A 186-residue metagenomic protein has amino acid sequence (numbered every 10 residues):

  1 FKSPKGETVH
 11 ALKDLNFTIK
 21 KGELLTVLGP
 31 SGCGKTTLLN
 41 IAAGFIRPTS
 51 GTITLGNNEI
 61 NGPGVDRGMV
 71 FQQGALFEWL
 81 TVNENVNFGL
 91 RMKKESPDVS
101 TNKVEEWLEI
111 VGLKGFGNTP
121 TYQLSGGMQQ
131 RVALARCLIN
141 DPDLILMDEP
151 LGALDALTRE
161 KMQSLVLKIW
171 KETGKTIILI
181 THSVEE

Functional and structural regions predicted by a protein language model:
L28-P30: The feature captures the beta-strand-to-loop junction immediately N-terminal to the Walker
A43: Helix-to-loop junction immediately C-terminal to a conserved catalytic motif
G51-P63: Conserved ABC transporter NBD signature motif
L80-N87: Short coil-to-helix segment of the ABC ATPase nucleotide-binding domain corresponding to the Q-loop/switch region
N87, D98-F116, L167-K168: Conserved ABC ATPase "signature" region
T119-Y122, N140: Conserved signature/switch motifs of ABC ATPase nucleotide-binding domains
L134: Hydrophobic anchor residue at the start of the ABC signature
I145-D148: Catalytic Walker B motif of ABC-type/P-loop ATPase nucleotide-binding domains
